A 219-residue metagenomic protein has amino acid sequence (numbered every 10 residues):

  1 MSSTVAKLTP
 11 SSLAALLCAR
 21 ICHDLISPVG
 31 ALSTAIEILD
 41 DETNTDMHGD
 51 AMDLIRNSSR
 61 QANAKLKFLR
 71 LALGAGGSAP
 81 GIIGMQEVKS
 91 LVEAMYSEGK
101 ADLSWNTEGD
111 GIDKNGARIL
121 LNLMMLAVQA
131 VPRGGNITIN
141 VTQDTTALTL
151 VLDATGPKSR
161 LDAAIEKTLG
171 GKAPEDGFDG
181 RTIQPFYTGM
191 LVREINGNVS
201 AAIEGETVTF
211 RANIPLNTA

Functional and structural regions predicted by a protein language model:
A6-L16, D50, K100-V128, P132 (+1 more regions): Conserved short strand/loop->alpha-helix "switch" segment adjacent to the catalytic nucleotide/phosphoryl-transfer site
A15-A35, D40-E42, N115-D144, Q184-E194: Conserved ATP-binding N-box helix of the HATPase_c
L39-A51: Conserved catalytic segment of histidine kinase HATPase_c domains, centered on the N-box/ATP-lid region
H48-D102: Conserved DHp (HisKA) dimerization/phosphotransfer helix of two-component histidine kinases, i.e., the long coiled-coil
D144-P185: Glycine-rich/acidic phosphate-handling loop/turn and adjacent ATP-lid/helix of nucleotide-binding kinase/ATPase domains
N196-I203: Glycine-rich ATP-binding loops of the HATPase_c
E204-R211: Glycine-rich nucleotide-binding loop
N213-A219: C-terminal end segment of the histidine kinase catalytic
